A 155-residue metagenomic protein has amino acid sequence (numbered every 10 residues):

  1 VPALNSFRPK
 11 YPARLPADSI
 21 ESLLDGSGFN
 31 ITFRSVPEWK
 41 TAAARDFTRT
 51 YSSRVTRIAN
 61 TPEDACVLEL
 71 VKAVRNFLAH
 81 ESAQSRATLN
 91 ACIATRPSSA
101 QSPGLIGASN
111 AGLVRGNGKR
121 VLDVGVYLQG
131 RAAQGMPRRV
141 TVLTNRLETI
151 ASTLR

Functional and structural regions predicted by a protein language model:
V1-V74: Helix-loop junctions and short alpha-helical segments
C66, V74, E81-R155: Polyanionic, low-complexity intrinsically disordered segments
